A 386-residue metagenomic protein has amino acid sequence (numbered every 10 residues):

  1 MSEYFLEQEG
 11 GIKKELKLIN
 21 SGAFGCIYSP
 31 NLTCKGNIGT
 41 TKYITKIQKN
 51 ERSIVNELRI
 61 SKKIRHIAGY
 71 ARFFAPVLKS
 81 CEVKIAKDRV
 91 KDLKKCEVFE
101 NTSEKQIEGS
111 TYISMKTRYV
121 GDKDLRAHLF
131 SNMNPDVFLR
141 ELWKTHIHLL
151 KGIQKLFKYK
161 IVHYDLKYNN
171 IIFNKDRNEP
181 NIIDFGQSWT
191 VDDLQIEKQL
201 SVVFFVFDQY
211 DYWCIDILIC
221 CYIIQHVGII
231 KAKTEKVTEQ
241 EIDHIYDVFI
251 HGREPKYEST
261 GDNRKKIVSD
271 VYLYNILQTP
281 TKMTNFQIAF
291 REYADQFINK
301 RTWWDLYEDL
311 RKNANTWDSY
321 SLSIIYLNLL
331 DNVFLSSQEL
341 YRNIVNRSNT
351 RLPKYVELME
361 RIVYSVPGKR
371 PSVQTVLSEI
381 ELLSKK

Functional and structural regions predicted by a protein language model:
M1-L18: Juxta-kinase regulatory segment immediately upstream of eukaryotic protein kinase catalytic domains
E15-K17, A23-K95: ATP-binding glycine-rich loop module of kinase domains
R72-E141, L194: Conserved structural core of kinase catalytic domains
I153-N174: Catalytic-loop of the protein kinase fold
E179-E339: C-lobe/activation-segment region of protein kinase-like
N349-Y364: Conserved C-terminal C-lobe helix
R361-V376: A conserved short helix/loop substructure at the end of the activation segment of eukaryotic-like protein kinase domains
